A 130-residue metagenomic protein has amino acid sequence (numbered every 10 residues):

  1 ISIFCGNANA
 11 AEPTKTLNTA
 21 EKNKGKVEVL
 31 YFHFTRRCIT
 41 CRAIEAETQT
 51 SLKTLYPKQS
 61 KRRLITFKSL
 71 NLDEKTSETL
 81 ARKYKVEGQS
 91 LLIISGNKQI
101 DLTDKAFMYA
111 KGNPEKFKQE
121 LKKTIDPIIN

Functional and structural regions predicted by a protein language model:
I1-P13: Bacterial Sec-dependent N-terminal signal peptides
A10-K24, N130: N-terminal leader/targeting and pre-domain segments
K22-Y56: Local sequence-structure signature of Cys/Sec-based thiol-disulfide redox active-site neighborhoods
F34-C41, E45, E74, A110 (+1 more regions): Solvent-exposed, acidic/flexible segments
E45, Q49, K53, E78 (+2 more regions): Extracytoplasmic/secreted envelope proteins and their assembly/folding machinery, especially bacterial periplasmic
S60-T76: Thiol-based oxidoreductase modules, predominantly thioredoxin-like and allied folds used for disulfide exchange
T76, A81-S95: Structural micro-motif
I93-N130: Non-catalytic, surface beta->alpha helical segment in thiol-disulfide oxidoreductase systems
